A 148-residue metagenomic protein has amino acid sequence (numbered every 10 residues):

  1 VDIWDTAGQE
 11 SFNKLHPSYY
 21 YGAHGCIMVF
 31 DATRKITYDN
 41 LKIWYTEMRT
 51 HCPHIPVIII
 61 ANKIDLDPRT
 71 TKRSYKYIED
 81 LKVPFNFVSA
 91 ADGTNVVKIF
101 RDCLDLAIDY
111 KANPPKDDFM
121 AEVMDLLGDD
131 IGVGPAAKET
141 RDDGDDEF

Functional and structural regions predicted by a protein language model:
V1-K14: Switch II (G3) loop of P-loop NTPases
D2, H24-G25, P56, P84: Structural signature of beta-strand start/N-cap positions in the alpha/beta core of ABC transporter nucleotide-binding
D2-W4, T37, W44-T46: WD40-repeat beta-propellers
I3, V29, I60: Generic enzyme active-site microenvironment
S11-L15, T37, N95: Short acidic active-site motifs
G22-K42, C52-I55, I64-T70, A91: Conserved Switch II/interswitch segment of TRAFAC-class P-loop GTPases
P53-F148: Conserved P-loop small GTPase signature centered on TRAFAC-class small GTPases
